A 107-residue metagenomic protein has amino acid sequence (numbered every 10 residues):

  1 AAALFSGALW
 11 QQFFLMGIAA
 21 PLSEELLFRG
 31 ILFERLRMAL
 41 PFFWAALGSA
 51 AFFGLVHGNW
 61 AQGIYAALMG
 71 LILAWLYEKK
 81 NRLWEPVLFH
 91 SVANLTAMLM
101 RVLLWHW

Functional and structural regions predicted by a protein language model:
A1-A20, M38, W107: Juxtamembrane helix-loop-helix connectors linking adjacent transmembrane helices in multi-pass membrane enzymes
A8-F13, F42-A46, Q62, A66: Residue-level signature of transmembrane alpha-helical entry/exit and packing/kink sites in multi-pass membrane
G17, P21-L22, L26, G54 (+1 more regions): Residue-level hotspots within the lipid-embedded alpha helices of multi-pass solute transporters
L22-L27, I31-L32, N59, V92 (+1 more regions): Active-site His/Glu-centered metal-binding helix of metallohydrolases
S23-G48, W75-R82: Membrane-interface helix/loop boundary segments of multi-pass membrane proteins
L47-A50, A61-W107: Functionally important transmembrane alpha-helices
